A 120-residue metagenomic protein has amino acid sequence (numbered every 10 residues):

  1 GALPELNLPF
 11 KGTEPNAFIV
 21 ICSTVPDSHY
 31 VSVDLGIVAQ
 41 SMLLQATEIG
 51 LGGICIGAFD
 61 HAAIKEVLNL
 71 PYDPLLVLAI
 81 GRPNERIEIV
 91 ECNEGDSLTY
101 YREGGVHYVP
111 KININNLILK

Functional and structural regions predicted by a protein language model:
G1-K120: Acidic, surface-exposed loops and disordered segments
